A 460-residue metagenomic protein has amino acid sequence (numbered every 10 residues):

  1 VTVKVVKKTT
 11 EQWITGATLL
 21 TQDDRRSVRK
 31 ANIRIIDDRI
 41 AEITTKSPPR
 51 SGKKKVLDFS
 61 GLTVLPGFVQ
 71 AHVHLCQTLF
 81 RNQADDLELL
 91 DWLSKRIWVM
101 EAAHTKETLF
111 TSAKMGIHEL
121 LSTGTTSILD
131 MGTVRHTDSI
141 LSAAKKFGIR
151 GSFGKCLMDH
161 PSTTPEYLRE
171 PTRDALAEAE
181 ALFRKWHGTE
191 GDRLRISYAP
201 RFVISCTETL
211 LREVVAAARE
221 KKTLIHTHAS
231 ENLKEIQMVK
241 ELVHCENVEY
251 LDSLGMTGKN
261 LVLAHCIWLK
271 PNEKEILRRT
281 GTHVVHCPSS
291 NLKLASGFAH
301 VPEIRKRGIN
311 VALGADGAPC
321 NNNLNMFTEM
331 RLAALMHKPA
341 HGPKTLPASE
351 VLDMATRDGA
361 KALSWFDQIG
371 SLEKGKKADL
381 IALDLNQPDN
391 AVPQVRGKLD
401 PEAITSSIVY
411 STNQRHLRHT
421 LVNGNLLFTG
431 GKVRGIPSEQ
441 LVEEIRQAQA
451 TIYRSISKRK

Functional and structural regions predicted by a protein language model:
V1-S51: N-terminal metal-binding scaffold of metallo-dependent hydrolase/deaminase domains
T9-T15, R50-K95, K114, H118-S122: Replace "His-x-His-based motif
T21, K377-R434, E439: C-terminal cap of metal-dependent C-N hydrolases
L79-T111, K155-R173, L233-N260, T280-H283 (+1 more regions): Active-site gating loops and adjacent loop-to-helix segments of metal-dependent hydrolytic enzymes
R81-I149, A175-G191, R446-S457: Alpha-helical scaffold segments that flank or form the walls of functional sites
L141-W268, K274: Metal-coordinating catalytic core of metallo-dependent amide/deamination hydrolases
L233-C245, E273-R278, A295-I304, N321-M336 (+1 more regions): Histidine/acidic-residue-rich catalytic or RNA/ligand-binding cores of hydrolases and nuclease-related proteins
S253-N260, P302-D389, S411-T412: His/Asp/Glu-enriched, well-ordered alpha-helical/loop segment that forms or immediately abuts the divalent-metal
